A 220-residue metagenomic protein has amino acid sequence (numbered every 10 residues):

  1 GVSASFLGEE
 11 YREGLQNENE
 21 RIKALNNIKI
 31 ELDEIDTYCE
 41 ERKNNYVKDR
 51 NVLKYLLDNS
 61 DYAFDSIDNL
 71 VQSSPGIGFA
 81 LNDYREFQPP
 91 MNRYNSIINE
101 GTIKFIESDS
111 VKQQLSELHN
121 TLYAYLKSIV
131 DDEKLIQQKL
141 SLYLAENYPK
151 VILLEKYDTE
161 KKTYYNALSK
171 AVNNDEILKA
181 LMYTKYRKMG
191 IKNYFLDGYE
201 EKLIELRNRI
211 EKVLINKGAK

Functional and structural regions predicted by a protein language model:
G1-F6: Hydrophobic membrane-insertion alpha-helices, especially the h-region of bacterial N-terminal signal peptides
L7-K220: Long, hydrophobic alpha-helical segments that serve as membrane-spanning/inserting helices
